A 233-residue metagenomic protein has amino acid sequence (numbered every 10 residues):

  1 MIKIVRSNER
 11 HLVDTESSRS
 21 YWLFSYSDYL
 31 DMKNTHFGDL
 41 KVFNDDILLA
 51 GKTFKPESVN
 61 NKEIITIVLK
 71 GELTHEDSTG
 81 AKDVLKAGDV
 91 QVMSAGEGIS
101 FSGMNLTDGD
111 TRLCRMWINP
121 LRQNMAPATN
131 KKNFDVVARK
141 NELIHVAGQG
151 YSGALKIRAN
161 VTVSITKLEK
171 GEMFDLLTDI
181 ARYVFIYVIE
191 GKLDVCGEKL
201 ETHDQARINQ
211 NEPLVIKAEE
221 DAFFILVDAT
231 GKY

Functional and structural regions predicted by a protein language model:
M1-Y233: Jelly-roll (double-stranded beta-helix
